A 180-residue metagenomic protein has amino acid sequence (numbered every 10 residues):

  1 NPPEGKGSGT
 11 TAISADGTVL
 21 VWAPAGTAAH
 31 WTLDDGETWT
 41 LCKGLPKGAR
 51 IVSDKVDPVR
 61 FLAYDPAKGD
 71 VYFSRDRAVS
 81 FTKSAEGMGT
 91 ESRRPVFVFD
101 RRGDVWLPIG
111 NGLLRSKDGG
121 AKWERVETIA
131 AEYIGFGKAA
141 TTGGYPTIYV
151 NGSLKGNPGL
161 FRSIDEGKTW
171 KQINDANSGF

Functional and structural regions predicted by a protein language model:
N1, S14, T32-L33, S74-R75 (+4 more regions): Conserved Ser/Thr-centered positions that define the repeating blades of beta-propeller domains
K6-G9, K47-A49, E91-R93, A130: Beta-rich catalytic cores
T10-D16, R50-D57, R94-R101, G135-G143: Structural signature of eukaryotic scaffold interfaces centered on beta-propeller domains
W22-A23, Y64, P108, N151: Residue-level marker for isolated small/hydroxyl-bearing positions within beta-strands of beta-sheet-rich domains
T27-W31, K68-F73, G156-G159: Structural motif
T40-G44, T82-E86, E124-T128, K171-D175: Beta-propeller fold detector
G89-S92, E127-G135, T169-F180: Conserved blade-ending motifs and adjacent loop-strand segments that build the rim/top face of beta-propeller domains
F99-G119, W123-I164: Loop/turn-rich, solvent-exposed surfaces of beta-rich toroidal or solenoidal domains
